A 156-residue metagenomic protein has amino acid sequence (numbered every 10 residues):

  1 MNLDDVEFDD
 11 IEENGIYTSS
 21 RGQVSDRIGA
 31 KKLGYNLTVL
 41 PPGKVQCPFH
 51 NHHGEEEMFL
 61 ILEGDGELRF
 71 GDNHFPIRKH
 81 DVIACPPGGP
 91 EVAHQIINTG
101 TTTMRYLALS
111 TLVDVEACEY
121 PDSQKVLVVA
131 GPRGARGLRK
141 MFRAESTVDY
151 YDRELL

Functional and structural regions predicted by a protein language model:
M1-K32, E119-L156: A short, N-terminal "cap"/entry segment at the start of jelly-roll beta-barrel domains of the cupin/DSBH fold
S19-R21, L37-H52, P87: Conserved short histidine dyad/triad with adjacent acidic residue
R21, G34-L37, A93, T103: Conserved beta-strand residues within beta-sheet cores
S25-L33, K44-E57: A short beta-loop-beta micro-motif enriched in histidine and acidic residues
L37-P41, H52-R69, L109-V113: Short, conserved beta-strand element in jelly-roll/cupin
D72-G88: Short acidic-glycine-tyrosine-enriched beta hairpin
P87-E116: Ligand-binding loop in jelly-roll beta-barrel domains
